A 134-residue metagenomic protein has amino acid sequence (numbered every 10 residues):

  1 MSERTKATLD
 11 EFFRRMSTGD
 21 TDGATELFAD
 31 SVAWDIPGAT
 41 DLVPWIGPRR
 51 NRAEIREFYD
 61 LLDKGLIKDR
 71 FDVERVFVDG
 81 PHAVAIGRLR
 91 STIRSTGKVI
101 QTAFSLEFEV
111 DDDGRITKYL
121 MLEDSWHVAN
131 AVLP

Functional and structural regions predicted by a protein language model:
M1-D30, L133-P134: Short, low-complexity N-terminal intrinsically disordered segments enriched in polar/charged residues
M1-S2, P44-P48, G97: Alpha-helix initiation/capping motif
R4, D60-P134: A beta-strand edge to alpha-helix "cap/lid" segment located at domain peripheries
D10-G19, L42-I46, L61-L66, I86-R88: Short, mixed-charge, low-aromatic patches
F12, A24, V32, N51 (+4 more regions): Hydrophobic pocket/interface hotspot
M16-E26, P48-R50, I67-D72, M121-S125: Phosphate-binding glycine-rich loops and adjacent basic patches that engage nucleotide phosphates, nucleic-acid
A29-G80: A solvent-exposed, acidic/Ser-Thr-rich amphipathic alpha-helical stretch
